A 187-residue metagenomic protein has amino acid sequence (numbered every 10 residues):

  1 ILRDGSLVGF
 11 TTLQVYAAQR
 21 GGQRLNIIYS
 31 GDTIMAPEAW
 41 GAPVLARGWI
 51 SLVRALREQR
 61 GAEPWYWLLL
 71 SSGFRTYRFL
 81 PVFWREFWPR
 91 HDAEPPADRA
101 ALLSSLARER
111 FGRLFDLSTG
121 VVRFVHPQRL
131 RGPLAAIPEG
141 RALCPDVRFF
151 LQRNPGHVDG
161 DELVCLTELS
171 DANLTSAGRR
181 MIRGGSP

Functional and structural regions predicted by a protein language model:
I1-R3, L7-V8, R20-G21, R57-P187: Terminal substrate-recognition subdomain of acyl/acetyltransferases
S6-Y16, Y29, I34: Conserved beta-strand in the GNAT
Q14, L25-I27, P43-W49: "Short basic amphipathic alpha-helical interaction patches in structured regions
A17, P37, R75: Feature marks short, surface-exposed loop/turn motifs that line or immediately flank catalytic pockets and channel
L25-P37, I50, L70: Conserved acetyl-CoA binding element of GNAT-fold acetyltransferases
M35, W40-L56: Conserved acetyl-CoA-binding loop-helix of GNAT-fold acetyltransferases
